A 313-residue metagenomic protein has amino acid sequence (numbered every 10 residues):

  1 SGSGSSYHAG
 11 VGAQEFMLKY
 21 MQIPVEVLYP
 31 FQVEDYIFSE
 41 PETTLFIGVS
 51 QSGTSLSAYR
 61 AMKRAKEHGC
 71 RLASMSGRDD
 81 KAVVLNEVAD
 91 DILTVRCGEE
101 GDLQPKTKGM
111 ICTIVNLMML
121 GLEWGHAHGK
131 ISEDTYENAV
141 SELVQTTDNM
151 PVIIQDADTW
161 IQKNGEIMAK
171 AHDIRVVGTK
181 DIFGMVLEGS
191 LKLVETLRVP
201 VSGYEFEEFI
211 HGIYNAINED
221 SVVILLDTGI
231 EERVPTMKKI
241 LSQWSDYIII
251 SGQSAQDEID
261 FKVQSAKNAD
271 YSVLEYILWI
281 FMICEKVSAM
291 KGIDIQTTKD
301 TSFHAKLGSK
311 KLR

Functional and structural regions predicted by a protein language model:
S1-E137, S141-Q145, T179, Y214 (+2 more regions): Glycine-rich phosphate-binding loops that contact phosphosugars or nucleotide phosphates
A9-A13, M185-E188, K192-E195, I277-M282: Conserved phosphate/anionic-ligand binding catalytic regions in large, soluble enzymes, centered on
D91-S221, G292-R313: Active-site phosphate/pyrophosphate-binding segments
E195, I240-Q243, E285: Short basic/hydrophobic patches in alpha-helices and adjacent helix-turn junctions that form amphipathic surface motifs
D260-R313: Peripheral docking tails and interdomain loops at the edges of cofactor- or intermediate-handling domains
